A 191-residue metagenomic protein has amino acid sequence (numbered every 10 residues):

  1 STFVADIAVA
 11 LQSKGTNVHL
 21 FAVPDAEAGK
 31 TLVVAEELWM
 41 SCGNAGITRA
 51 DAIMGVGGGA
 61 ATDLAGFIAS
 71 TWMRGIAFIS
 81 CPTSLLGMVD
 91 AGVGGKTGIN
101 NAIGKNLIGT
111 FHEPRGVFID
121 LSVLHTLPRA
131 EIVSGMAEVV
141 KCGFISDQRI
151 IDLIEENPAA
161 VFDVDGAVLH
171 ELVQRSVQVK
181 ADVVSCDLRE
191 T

Functional and structural regions predicted by a protein language model:
S1-A52: ATP/NTP phosphate-donor binding region
F3, A60-F67, M88-V89: Short glycine/serine/threonine-rich phosphate/pyrophosphate-binding segments that cradle anionic phosphate groups
W39, A137, E155, Q174-A181: Amphipathic, well-packed alpha-helical segments that form the structural scaffold of globular domains
W39-M54, A65-S80: Non-catalytic interfacial helical region
M54-V56, F118: Structural motif
F67-A160: A glycine/threonine-rich phosphate-anchoring loop and its flanking beta-alpha core in nucleotide/phosphate-binding
V161-T191: Active-site segments that bind and position negatively charged phosphate/pyrophosphate groups
